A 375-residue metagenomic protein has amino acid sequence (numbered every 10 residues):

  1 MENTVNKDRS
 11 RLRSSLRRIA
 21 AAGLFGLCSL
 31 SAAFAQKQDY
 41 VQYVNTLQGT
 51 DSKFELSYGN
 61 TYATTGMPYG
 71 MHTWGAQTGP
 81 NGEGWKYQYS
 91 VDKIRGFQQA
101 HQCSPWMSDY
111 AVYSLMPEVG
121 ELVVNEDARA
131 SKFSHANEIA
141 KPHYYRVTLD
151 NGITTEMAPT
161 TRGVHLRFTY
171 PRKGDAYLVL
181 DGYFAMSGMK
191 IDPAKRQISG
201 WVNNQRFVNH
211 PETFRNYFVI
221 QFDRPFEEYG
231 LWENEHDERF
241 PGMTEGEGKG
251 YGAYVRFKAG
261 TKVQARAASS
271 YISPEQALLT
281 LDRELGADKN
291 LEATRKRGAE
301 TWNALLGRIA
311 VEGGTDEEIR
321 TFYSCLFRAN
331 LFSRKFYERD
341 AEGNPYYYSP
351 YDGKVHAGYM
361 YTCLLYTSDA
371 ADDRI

Functional and structural regions predicted by a protein language model:
M1-S15: N-terminal secretory signal peptides that target proteins for export/translocation
N6-S10, A22, A370: Intrinsically disordered, low-complexity repeat segments enriched in small/polar residues
L16-R17, F327: Residue-level micro-sites within transmembrane alpha helices that shape and flank functional polar/acidic positions
A20-S29: Bacterial N-terminal signal peptides
Q36-S368: Accessory carbohydrate-recognition regions in carbohydrate-active enzymes
D369-I375: A short, hydrophobic C-terminal helix/tail in secreted or cell-surface proteins
